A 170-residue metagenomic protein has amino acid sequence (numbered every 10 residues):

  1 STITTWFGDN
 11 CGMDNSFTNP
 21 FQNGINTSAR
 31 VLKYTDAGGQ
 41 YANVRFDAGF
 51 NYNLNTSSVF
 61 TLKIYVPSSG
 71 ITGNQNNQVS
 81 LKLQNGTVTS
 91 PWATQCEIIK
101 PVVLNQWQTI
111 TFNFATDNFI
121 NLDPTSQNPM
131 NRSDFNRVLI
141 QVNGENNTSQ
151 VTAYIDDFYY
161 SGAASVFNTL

Functional and structural regions predicted by a protein language model:
S1-L170: Beta-rich carbohydrate-recognition modules and glycan-binding surfaces
